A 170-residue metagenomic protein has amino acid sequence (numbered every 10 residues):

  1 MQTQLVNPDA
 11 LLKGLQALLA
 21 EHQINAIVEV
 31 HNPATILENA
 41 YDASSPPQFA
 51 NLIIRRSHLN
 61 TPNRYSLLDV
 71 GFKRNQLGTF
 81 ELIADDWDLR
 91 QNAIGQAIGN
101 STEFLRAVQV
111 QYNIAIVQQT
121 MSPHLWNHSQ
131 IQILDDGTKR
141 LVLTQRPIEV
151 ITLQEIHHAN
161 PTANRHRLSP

Functional and structural regions predicted by a protein language model:
M1-P170: Interaction-mediating elements
